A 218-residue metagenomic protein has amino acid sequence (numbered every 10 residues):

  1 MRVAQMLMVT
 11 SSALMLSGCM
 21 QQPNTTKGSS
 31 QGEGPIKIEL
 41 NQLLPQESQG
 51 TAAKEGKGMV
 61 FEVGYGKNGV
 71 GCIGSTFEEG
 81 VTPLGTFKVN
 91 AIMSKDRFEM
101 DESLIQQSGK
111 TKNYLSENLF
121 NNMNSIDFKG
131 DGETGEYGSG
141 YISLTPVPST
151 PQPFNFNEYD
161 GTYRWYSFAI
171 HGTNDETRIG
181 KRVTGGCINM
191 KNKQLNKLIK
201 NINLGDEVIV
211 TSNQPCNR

Functional and structural regions predicted by a protein language model:
M1-L7: Bacterial N-terminal signal peptides that target proteins for export
S11-L14: Repetitive helical segments and hydrophobic/amphipathic motifs
S17-G18: C-terminal motif of bacterial Sec signal peptides marking the signal peptidase cleavage site
G28, G32-K37, F61-T82, F87 (+2 more regions): N-terminal post-signal-peptidase region of extra-cytosolic proteins
G34-K54: Short polybasic amphipathic segments
E55-N68, E102-Q107: Short Gly/aromatic-enriched secondary-structure transition segments
G69-G74, D96-D101, R178-G180: Short, solvent-exposed loop/turn elements at domain surfaces
G80, M100-R218: Exported/periplasmic cell-wall-interacting domains
